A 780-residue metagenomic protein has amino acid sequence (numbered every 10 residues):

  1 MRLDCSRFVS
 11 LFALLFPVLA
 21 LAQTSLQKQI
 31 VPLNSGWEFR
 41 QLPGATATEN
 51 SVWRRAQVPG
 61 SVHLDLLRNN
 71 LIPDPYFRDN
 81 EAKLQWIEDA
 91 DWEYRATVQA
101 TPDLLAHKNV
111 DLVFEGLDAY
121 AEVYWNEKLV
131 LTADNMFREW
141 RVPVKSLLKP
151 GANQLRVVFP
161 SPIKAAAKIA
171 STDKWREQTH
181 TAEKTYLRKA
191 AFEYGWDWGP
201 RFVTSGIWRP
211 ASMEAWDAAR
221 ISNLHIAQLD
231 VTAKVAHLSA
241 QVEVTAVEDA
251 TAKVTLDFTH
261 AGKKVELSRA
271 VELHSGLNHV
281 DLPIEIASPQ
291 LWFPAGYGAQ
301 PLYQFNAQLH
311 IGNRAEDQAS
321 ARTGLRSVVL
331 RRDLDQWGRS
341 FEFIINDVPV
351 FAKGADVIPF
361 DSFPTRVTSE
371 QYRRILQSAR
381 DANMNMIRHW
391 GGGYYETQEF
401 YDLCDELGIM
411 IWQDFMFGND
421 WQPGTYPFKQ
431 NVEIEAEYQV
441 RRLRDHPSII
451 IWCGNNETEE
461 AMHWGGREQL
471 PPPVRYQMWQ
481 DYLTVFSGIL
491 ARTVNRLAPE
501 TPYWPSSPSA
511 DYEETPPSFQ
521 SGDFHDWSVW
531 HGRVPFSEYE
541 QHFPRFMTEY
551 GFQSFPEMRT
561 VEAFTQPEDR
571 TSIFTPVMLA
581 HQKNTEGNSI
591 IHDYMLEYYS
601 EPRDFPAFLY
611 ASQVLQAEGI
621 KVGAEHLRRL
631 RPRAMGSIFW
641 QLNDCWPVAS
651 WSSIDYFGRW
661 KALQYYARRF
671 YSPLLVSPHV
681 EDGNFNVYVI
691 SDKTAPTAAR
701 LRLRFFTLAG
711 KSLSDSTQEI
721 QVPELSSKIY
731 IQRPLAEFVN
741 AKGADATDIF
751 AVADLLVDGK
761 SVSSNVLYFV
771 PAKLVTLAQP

Functional and structural regions predicted by a protein language model:
M1-C5, V9-S10, A20-M386, R629-L630 (+2 more regions): Secreted/periplasmic carbohydrate-active enzymes, especially glycoside hydrolases
Q29, A90, V280, A295 (+6 more regions): Conserved acidic
V31-N34, E38-A47, Q57, F192 (+8 more regions): Substrate-binding clefts and catalytic carboxylate motifs of secreted carbohydrate-active enzymes
S35, Q99, R209, Q304 (+11 more regions): A broad, structural surface signal
E81-A82, G195, P359, F363 (+3 more regions): Short coil/turn segments at secondary-structure junctions
K128, W390, M416, G551 (+1 more regions): Anionic group-transfer/hydrolysis microenvironments
F137-V144, V158, I163-K164, K168 (+6 more regions): Active-site mouth of glycoside hydrolases
